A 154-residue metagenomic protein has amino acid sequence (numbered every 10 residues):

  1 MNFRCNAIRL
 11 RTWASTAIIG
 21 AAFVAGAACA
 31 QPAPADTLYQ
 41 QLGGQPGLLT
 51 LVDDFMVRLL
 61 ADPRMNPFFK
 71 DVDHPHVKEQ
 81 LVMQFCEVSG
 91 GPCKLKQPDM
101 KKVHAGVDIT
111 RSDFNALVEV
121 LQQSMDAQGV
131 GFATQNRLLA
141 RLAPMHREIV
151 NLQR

Functional and structural regions predicted by a protein language model:
M1-L10: N-terminal secretory signal peptides that target proteins for export/translocation
A7, G20, Q45-L48: Generic N-terminal initiation segments characterized by hydrophobic and/or small/turn-forming residues
R9-L10, S15, T110: General structural signal for secondary-structure boundaries
W13-G26: Bacterial N-terminal signal peptides
C29-R154: Core of compact, soluble alpha-helical bundle domains
